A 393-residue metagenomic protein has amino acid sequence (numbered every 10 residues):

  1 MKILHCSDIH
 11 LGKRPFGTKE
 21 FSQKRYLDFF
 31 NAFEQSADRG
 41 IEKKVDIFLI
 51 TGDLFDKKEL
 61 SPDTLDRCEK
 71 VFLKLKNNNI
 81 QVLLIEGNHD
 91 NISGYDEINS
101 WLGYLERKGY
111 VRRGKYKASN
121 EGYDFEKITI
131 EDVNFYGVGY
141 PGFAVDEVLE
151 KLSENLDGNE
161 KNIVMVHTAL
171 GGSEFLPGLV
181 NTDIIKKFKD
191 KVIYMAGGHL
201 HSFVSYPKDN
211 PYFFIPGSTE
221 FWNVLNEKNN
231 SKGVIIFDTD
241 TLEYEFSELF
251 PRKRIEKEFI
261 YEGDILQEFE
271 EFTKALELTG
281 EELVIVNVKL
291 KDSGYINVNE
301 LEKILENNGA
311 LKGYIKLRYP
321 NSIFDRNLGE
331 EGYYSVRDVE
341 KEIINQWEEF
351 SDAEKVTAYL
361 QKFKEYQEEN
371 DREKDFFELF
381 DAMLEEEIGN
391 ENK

Functional and structural regions predicted by a protein language model:
M1-D66, K362, Y366-K374, E378-K393: N-terminal active-site segment of His-dependent metallophosphoesterases
H5, I50, L84, V164 (+1 more regions): Structural beta-sheet core signal
F21-L27, D56, N134-G139, P251-Q267: Acidic/glycine-enriched edge-of-secondary-structure segments
F30, E34-I41, D66-E69, L73 (+2 more regions): Amphipathic, non-transmembrane alpha-helical secondary structure
G40-K44, D157-N159, L278-T279: Glycine-rich phosphate-binding loop signature in dinucleotide/nucleotide-binding domains
I47, K58-L73, N78-S231, I235-D238: His/Asp/Glu-rich metal-coordinating catalytic cores of metallo-dependent phosphodiesterases/hydrolases acting on
F55, G142-F143, K291-I296: Short acidic, S/G/P-rich loop/turn micro-motifs used as interaction or catalytic elements
T241-K393: Accessory, non-catalytic peripheral segments of nucleic-acid enzymes
